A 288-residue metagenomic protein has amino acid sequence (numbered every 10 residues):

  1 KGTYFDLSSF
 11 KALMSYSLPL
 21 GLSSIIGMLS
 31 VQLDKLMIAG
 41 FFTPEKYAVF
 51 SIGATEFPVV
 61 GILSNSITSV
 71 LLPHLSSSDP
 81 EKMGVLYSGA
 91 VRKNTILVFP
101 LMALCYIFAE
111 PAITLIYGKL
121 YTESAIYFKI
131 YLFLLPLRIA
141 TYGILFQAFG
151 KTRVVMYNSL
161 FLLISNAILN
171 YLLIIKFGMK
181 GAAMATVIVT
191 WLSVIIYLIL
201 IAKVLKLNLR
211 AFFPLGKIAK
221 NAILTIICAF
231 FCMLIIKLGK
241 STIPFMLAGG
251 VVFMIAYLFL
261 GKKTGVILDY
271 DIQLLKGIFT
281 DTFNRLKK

Functional and structural regions predicted by a protein language model:
K1-V31, V70, H74-V85, K203-A219 (+1 more regions): Interhelical loop/hinge segments that connect adjacent transmembrane helices in multipass membrane
A12-Y16, L20, L36-P58, T122-F128: Interfacial/gating helices of multi-pass transporter permease domains
L13, S17, G21-L36, E56-V70 (+8 more regions): Hydrophobic alpha-helical transmembrane bundles that constitute the permease/transmembrane domains of multi-pass
S23-M28, M102-Y106, A167-Y171, T225-G239: Hydrophobic alpha-helical transmembrane segments in multi-pass integral membrane proteins
Q32, F41-P44, A148-F149, K176: Helix-loop interface residues and adjacent transmembrane-helix termini in multi-pass membrane transporters, primarily
V49-L160: Specific pore-lining/lateral-gate transmembrane helices of multi-pass inner-membrane transport and insertion machines
T152-R153, L160-I195, A202, L207 (+2 more regions): Membrane-interface helix-loop junctions in multi-pass transport and translocation proteins
M233-K288: Membrane-proximal transmembrane or re-entrant/amphipathic helices at the cytosolic face
